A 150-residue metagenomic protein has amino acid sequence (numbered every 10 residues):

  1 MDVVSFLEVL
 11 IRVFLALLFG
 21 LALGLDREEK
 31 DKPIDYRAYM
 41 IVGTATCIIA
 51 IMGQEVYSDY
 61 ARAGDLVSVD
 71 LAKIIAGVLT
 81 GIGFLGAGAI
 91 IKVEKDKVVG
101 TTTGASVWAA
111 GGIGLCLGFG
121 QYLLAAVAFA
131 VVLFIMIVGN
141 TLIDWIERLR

Functional and structural regions predicted by a protein language model:
M1-A72, G120, A125-V127, T141 (+1 more regions): Alpha-helical transmembrane segments and their membrane-interface boundaries that form or gate the permeation pathway
S68-G77, V99-G100: Internal alpha-helical transmembrane segments of multi-pass membrane proteins
K73-A89: Hydrophobic, membrane-facing alpha-helical anchors
L79-I82, D144-R150: Hydrophobic alpha-helical transmembrane segments and immediately flanking/interface helices in integral membrane
L85, S106-G114: Hydrophobic, membrane-inserted alpha-helices
I91-T102: Short, amphipathic, aromatic/basic-enriched membrane-interface segments that mark the entry/exit of transmembrane
K95, G111-A125: Membrane-helix boundary connector in multi-pass membrane proteins
V131-T141: Alpha-helical transmembrane segments and their membrane-interface exit regions
